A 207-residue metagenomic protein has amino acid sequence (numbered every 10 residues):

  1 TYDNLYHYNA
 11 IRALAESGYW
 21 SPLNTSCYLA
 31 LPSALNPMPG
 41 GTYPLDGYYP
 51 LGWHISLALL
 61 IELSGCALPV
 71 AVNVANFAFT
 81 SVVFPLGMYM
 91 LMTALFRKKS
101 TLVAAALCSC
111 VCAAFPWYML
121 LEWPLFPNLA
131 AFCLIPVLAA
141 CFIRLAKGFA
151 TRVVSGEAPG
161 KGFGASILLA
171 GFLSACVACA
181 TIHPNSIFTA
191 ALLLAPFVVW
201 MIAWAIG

Functional and structural regions predicted by a protein language model:
T1-C133: Active-site lumenal/periplasmic loops and adjacent helix-entry segments of GT-C-fold, multi-pass membrane
L57, I61, G171-T181, V198-W200: Hydrophobic alpha-helical transmembrane segments and adjacent interfacial helices in integral membrane proteins
V74, V103-L107, S166-L173, I187 (+1 more regions): Hydrophobic alpha-helical transmembrane segments
L86-A94, P136-L145, V177, L193-W204: Transmembrane alpha-helices and membrane-interface helical segments of multi-pass integral membrane enzymes
E122-P127, A180-L192: Helix-loop-helix junctions and helix-breaking kinks within/between transmembrane helices of multi-pass membrane
L129-V153: Specific aromatic-rich, kink-prone transmembrane helix
A150-K161, I167, T189-G207: Perimembrane helix-loop-helix junctions
G156, G160-P184: Membrane-interface alpha helices of multi-pass inner-membrane proteins
